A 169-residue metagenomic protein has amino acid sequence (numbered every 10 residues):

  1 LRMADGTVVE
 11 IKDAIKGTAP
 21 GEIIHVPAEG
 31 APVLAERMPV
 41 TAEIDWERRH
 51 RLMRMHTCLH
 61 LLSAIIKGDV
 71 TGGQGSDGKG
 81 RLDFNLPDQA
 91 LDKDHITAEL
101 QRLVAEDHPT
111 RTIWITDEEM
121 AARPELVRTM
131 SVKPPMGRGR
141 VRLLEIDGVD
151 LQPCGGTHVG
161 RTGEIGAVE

Functional and structural regions predicted by a protein language model:
L1-E169: Active-/binding-site microenvironments in catalytic and ligand-binding cores
